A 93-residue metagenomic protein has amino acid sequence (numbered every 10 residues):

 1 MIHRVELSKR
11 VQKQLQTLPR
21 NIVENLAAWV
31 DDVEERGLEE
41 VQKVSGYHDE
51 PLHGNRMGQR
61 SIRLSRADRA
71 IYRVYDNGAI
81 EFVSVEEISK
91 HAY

Functional and structural regions predicted by a protein language model:
M1-I2, E6, V41: Basic nucleic-acid-binding interfaces
I2-R4, Q12-T17, N21-E24, R60-Y93: Enriched for short, Lys/Arg-rich terminal
R10-V44: N-terminal first-folded block
V30, Y47, V85-E87: Short, intrinsically disordered/low-complexity patches at protein termini and at juxtamembrane boundaries
D32-E35, H53, V74, G78: A generic structural signal for solvent-exposed, polar alpha-helical segments
E35-I62: A short, surface-exposed loop/turn module that caps and links secondary-structure elements
